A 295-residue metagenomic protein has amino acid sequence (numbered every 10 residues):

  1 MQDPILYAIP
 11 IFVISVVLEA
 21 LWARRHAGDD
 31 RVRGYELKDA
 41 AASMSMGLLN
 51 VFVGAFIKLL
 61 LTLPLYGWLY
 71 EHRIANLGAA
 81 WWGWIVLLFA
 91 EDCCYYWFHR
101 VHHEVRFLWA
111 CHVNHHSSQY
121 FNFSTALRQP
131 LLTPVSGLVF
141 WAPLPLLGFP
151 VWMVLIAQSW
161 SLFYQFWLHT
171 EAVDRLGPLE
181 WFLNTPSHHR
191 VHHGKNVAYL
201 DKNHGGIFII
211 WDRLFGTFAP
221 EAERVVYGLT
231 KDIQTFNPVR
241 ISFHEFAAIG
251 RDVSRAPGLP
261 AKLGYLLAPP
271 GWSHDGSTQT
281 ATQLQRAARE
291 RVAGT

Functional and structural regions predicted by a protein language model:
D3, Y7, R33-L48, A80: Loop-to-helix transition at the N-terminal end of transmembrane alpha-helices
I5-V16: Structural signature of hydrophobic alpha-helical transmembrane segments
I14-R25, G54, K58: Alpha-helical transmembrane segments of multi-pass membrane proteins
L18-A41: Membrane-interface helix-loop junction between the first two transmembrane segments
E19, M44, W211: Residue-level signal for inorganic ion chemistry
L48-I57, L77-Y227: Membrane-embedded catalytic scaffold of the fatty acid hydroxylase/desaturase
V51-I74: N-terminal Rossmann-like or analogous alpha/beta NTP/dinucleotide-binding catalytic cores that position adenine
V225-T295: Cytosolic-facing loops and C-terminal tails of multi-pass membrane proteins
